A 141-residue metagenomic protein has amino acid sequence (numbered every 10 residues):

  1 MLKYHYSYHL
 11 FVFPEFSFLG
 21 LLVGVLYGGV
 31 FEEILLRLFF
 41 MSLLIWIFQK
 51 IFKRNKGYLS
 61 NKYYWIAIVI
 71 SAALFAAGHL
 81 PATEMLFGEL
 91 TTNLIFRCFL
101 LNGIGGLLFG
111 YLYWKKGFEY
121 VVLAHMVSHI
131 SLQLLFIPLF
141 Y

Functional and structural regions predicted by a protein language model:
M1-S7, F136-I137: Specific transmembrane helices
H9-V12: Membrane-interfacial interhelical loops
E15-F16: Short, membrane-interfacial amphipathic segments enriched in basic
L19-Y141: Transmembrane helix-loop-helix hairpins at the membrane interface of multi-pass integral membrane proteins
